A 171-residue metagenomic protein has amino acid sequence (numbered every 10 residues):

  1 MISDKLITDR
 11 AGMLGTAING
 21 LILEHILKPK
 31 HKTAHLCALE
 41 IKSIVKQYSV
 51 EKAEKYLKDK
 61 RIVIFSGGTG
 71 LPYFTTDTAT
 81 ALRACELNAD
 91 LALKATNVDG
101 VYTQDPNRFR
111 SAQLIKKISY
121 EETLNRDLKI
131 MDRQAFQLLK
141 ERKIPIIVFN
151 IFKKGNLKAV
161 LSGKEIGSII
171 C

Functional and structural regions predicted by a protein language model:
M1-C171: C-terminal catalytic "cap/lid" subdomain
